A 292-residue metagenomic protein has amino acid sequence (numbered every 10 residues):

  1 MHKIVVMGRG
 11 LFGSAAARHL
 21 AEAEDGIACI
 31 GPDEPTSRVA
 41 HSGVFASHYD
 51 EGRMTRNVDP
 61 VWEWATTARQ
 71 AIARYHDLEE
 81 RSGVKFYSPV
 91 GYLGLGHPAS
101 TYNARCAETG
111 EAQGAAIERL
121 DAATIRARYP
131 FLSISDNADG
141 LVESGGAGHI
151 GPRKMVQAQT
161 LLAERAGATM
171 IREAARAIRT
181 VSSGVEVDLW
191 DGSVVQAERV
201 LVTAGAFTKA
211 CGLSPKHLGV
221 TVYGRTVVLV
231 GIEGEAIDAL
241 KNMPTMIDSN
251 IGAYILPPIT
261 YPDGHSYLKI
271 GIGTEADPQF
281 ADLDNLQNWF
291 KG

Functional and structural regions predicted by a protein language model:
H2-C29: N-terminal Rossmann-like FAD-binding beta1-loop-alpha1 element of flavoenzymes
R9, H97, A204-G205: Glycine-rich, N-terminal phosphate-binding loop of Rossmann-like dinucleotide-binding domains
F12, P35, F207: Conserved Rossmann-like nucleotide-cofactor binding loop
R18-E24, G83-Y87, V194, R199 (+1 more regions): Active-site substrate-recognition segment that forms the wall of the catalytic cavity or substrate channel
E22-S47: Glycine-rich FAD pyrophosphate-binding loop
D50-F131, G252-A253: Dinucleotide-binding Rossmann-like beta1-alpha1 core, especially the glycine-rich loop that anchors the ADP
D77, H97-G167, I171-R172, A177-S183: Flavin (FAD/FMN) cofactor-binding and adjacent substrate-gating region of FAD-dependent oxidoreductase domains
I150-A236: Predominantly flavin-linked oxidoreductase catalytic cores and closely associated redox partners
